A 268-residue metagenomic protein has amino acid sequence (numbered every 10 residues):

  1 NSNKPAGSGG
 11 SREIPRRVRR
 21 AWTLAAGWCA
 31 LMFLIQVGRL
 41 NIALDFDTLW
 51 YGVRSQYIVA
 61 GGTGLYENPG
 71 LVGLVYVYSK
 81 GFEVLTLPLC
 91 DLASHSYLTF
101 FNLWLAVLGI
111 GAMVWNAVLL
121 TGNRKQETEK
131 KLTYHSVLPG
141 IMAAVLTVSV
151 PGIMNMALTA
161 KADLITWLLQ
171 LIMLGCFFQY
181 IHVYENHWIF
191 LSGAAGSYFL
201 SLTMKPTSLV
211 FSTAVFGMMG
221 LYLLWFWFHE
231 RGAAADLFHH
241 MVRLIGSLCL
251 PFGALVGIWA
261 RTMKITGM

Functional and structural regions predicted by a protein language model:
N1-I35, H239-C249: Start-transfer (signal-anchor) and selected internal transmembrane alpha helices of multi-pass inner/ER membrane
N41-S55, G61-L85, S96-Y97, I265-M268: Extracytoplasmic catalytic/substrate-binding loops of multi-pass membrane glycan-assembly enzymes
S96-Y97, M113-P151, Y184: Transmembrane-helix signature of polytopic, membrane-embedded enzymes that assemble or transfer cell-envelope glycans
K125-T133, M173-F190, W225-E230: Membrane-interface transmembrane helices that cradle and orient dolichyl/undecaprenyl
L138, Q179-L200, L237: Short hydrophobic alpha-helices at membrane interfaces in multi-pass membrane enzymes
V145, F190-P206, S212, F216-G217 (+1 more regions): Membrane-interface alpha helices of multi-pass inner-membrane proteins
G152-I165: Short acidic/glycine- and proline-prone juxtamembrane loop motifs at membrane-interface regions of multi-pass membrane
L221-W225, H240-M268: Membrane-lumen/periplasm interface segments of specific transmembrane helices in polyprenyl phosphate-linked
